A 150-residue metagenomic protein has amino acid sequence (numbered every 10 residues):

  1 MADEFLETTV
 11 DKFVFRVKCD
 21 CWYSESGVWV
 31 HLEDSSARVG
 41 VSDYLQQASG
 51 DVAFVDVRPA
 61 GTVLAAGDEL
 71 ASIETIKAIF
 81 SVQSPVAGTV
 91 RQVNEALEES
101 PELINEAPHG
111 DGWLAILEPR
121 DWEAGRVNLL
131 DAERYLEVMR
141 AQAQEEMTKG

Functional and structural regions predicted by a protein language model:
M1-A60, A65-A66, V93-G150: Non-catalytic terminal segments and appended small domains
W22, D56, E74, F80-S84: Small beta-strand-rich domains/subdomains or short beta-sheet motifs embedded in larger alpha/beta proteins
D43, K77, V86: A short beta-strand motif that forms part of the nucleic acid-binding face of small beta-barrel RNA-binding folds
P59-I73, S84, T89-R91: Short, well-structured beta-strand-loop connectors
A71, I79, E102: Histidine-centered metal-chelating micro-motifs
F80, V86, W113-A115: Generic beta-strand structural signal
